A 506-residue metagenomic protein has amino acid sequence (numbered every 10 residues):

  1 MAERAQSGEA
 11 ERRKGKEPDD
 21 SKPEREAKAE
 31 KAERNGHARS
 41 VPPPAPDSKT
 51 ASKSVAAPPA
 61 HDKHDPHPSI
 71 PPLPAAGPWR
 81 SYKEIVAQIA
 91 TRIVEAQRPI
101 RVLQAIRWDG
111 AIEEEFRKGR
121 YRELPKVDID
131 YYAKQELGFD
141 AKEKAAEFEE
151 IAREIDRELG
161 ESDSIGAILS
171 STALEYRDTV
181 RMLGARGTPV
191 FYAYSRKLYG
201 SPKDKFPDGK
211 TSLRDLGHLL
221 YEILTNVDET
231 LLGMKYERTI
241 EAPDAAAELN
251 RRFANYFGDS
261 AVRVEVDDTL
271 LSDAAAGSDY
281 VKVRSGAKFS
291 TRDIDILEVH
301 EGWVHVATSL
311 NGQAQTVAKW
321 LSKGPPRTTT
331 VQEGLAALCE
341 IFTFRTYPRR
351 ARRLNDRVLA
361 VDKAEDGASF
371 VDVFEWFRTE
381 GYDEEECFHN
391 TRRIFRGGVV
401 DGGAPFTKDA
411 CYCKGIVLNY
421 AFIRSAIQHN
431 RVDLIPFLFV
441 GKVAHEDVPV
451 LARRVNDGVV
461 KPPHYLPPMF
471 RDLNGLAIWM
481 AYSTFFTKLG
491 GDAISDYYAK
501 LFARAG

Functional and structural regions predicted by a protein language model:
A2-R214, L476-M480, F485-G506: N-terminal low-structure segments adjacent to metalloprotease catalytic domains across cellular compartments
L159-R292: Contiguous, non-catalytic segments that form substrate-binding/exosite surfaces or channel walls
A274-Y280, A307-G312, E386-R392: Active-site-adjacent bridging/hinge elements
S290, I294-D295, V299, R327-Q332 (+1 more regions): Secondary-structure capping and boundary motifs in well-ordered enzyme cores
R292, A307-Q332: Post-HEXXH active-site segment of zinc metalloproteases
D295-G312, A336-A337: Active-site recognition of the HExxH zinc-binding catalytic motif
S322-D362, G415: Post-HExxH zinc-binding segment in Zn-dependent metallohydrolases
R350-G506: Conserved alpha-helical "signature site" that marks functionally important helical segments or helix/loop junctions
